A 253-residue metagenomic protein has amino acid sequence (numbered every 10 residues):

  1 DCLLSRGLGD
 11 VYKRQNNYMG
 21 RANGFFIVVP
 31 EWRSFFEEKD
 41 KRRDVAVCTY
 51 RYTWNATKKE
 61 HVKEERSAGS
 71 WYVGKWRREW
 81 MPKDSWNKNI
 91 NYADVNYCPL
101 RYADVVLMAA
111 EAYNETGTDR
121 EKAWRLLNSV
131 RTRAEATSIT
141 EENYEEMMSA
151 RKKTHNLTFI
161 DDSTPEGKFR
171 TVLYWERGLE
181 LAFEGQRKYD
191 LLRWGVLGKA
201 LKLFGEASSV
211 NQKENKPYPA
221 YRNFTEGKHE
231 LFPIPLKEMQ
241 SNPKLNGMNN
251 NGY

Functional and structural regions predicted by a protein language model:
S5-N16, Y92-P99, R131, E145-Y253: Long, intrinsically disordered, low-complexity segments
S5-V62, K199-V210, E214-K216: An aromatic- and glycine-enriched ligand-binding surface/loop that stacks and positions planar moieties
P30-R101: Flexible, polar/acidic helix-loop-strand segments at domain edges
Y102, A109-E111: Structural register within alpha-helical repeat arrays
E115-T118: Short coil/turn linking the two alpha-helices of tandem helical-hairpin repeats
